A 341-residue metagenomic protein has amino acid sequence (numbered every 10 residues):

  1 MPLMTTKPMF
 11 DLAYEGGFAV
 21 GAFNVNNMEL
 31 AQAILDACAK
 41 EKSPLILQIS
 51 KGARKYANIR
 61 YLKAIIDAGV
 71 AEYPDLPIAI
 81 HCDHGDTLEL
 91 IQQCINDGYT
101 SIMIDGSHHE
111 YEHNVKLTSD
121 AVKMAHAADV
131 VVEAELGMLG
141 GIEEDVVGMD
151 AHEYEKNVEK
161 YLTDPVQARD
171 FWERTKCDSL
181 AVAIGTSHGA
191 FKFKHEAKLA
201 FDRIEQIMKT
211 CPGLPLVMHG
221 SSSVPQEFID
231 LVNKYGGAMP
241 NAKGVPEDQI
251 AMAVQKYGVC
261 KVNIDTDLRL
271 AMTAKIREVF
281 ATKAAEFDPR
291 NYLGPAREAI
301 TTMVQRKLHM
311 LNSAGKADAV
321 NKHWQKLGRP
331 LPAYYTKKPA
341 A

Functional and structural regions predicted by a protein language model:
M1-G21, V70, A340: N-terminal amphipathic alpha-helix/helix-capping segment at the start of soluble metabolic enzymes
L3-T6, I59, T273, V304: Alpha-helix initiation and N-capping motif
T6-L12, N27-A53, R60-D75, H84-P215 (+5 more regions): Alpha/beta enzyme core
G16-G17, M103, P289: A short, mixed-charge helix-start or loop-turn motif at secondary-structure junctions
F18-N26, A53-R54, N291, P295: A short N-terminal beta->alpha junction/helix N-cap motif
V20-N24, A79-H81, M103, L216-M218 (+2 more regions): Short catalytic-loop micro-motif centered on adjacent basic/acidic residues
S50, S221, D265-D267: Short, loop-centered acidic/histidine patches that primarily coordinate divalent metals
K234-Y235, M239, V245-A341: C-terminal alpha-helical cap/extension of soluble enzyme domains
